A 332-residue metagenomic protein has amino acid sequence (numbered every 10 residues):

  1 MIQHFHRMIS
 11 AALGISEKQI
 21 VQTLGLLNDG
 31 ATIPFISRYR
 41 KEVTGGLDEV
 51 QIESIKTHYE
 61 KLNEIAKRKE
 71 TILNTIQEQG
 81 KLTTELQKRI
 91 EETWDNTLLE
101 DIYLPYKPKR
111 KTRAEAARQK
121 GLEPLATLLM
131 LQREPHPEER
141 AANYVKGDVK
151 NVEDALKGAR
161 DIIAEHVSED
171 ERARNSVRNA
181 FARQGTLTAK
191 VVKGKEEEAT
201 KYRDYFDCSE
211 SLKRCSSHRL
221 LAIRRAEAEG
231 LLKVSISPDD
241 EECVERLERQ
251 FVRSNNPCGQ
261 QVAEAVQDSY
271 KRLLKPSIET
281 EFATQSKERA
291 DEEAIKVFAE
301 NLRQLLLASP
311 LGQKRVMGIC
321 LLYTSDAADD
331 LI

Functional and structural regions predicted by a protein language model:
M1-V21, N28: Generic start-of-chain signal for non-secretory N-termini
H6, I33, R113: Generic structural marker for isolated residues within well-ordered, non-membrane alpha-helices of soluble domains
K18-I20, L24-Y39, V43-T44: N-terminal cofactor/phosphate-binding cores enriched in small/glycine residues, especially glycine-rich loops such as
T44-G46, S54: Short, small/acidic-rich helices and loops at N termini and domain boundaries of DNA replication/processing enzymes
Q51-S54, K61, I65-P310, R315 (+1 more regions): Duplex nucleic acid-engaging cores and interfaces of nucleic-acid transaction enzymes
G318-I319: Short hydrophobic beta-strand that contains or immediately precedes a catalytic carboxylate
Y323-I332: Single conserved hydrophobic/aromatic residue that forms the stacking wall/gate of nucleotide- or nucleobase-binding
